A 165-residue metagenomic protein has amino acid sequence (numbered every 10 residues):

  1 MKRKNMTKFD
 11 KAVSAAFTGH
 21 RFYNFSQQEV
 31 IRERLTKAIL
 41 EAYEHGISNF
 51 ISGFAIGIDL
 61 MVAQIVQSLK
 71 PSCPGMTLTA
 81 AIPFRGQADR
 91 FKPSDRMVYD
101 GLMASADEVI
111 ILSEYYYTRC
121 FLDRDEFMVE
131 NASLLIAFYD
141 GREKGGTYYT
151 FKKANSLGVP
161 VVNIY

Functional and structural regions predicted by a protein language model:
K2-Y165: Acidic/glycine-enriched connector segments
